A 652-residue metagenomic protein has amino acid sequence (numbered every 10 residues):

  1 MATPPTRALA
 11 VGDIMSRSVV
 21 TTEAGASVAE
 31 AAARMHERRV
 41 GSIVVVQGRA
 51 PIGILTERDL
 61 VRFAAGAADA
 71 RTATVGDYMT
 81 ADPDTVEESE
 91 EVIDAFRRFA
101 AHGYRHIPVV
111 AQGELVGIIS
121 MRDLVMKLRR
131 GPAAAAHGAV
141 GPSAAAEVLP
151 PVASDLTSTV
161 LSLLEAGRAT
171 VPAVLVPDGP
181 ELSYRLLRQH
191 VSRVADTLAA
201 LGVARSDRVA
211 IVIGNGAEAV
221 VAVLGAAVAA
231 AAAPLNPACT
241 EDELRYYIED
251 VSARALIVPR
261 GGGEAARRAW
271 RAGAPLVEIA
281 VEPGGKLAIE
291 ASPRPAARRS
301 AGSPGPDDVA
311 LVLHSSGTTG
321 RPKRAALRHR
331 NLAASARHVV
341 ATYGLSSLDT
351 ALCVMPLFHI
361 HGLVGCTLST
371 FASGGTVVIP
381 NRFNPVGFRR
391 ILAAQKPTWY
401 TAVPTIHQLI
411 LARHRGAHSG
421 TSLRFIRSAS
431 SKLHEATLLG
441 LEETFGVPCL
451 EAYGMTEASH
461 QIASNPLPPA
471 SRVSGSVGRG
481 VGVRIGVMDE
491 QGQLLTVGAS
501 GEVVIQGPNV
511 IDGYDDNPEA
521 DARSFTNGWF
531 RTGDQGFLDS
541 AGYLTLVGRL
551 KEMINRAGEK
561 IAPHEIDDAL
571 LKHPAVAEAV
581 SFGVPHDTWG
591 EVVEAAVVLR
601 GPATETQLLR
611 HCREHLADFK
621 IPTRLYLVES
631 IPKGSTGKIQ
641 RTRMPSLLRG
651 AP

Functional and structural regions predicted by a protein language model:
A153-S154, A169-T170, P295-H314, R321 (+1 more regions): Conserved pre-ATP/AMP-binding loop-to-beta segment of ANL
P180, D196-D242: Conserved AMP-binding/adenylate-forming
E181-R185, A310-A334: Conserved AMP-binding A3 loop
L187-D196, P306, A325-S346, V354 (+2 more regions): Conserved structural elements of the adenylate-forming
A219, C239, Y400, G507 (+6 more regions): AMP-binding/adenylate-forming catalytic core of the ANL superfamily
A227, A333-T350, I360-T398, L409 (+1 more regions): Conserved AMP-binding/adenylation subdomain of ANL enzymes
P397-A402, L411-R472, R484-G486, Q491: Gly/Ser/Thr-rich phosphate-binding loop
R479-G482, Q491-S524, I561, A603: Conserved ATP/PPi-binding loop(s) of AMP-dependent carboxylate-activating enzymes
